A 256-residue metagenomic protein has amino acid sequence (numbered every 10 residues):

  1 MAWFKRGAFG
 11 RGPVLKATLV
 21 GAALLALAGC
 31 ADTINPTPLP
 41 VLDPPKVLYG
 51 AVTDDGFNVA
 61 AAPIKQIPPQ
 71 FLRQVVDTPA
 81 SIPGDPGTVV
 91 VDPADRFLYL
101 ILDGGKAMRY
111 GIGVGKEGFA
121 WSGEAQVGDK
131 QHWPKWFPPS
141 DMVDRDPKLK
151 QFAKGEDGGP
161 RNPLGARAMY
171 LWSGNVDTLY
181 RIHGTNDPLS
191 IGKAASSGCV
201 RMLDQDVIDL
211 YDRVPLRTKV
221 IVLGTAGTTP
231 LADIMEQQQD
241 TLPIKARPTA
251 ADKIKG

Functional and structural regions predicted by a protein language model:
A2-V200, D204-G256: N-terminal pre-domains immediately preceding structured catalytic cores
